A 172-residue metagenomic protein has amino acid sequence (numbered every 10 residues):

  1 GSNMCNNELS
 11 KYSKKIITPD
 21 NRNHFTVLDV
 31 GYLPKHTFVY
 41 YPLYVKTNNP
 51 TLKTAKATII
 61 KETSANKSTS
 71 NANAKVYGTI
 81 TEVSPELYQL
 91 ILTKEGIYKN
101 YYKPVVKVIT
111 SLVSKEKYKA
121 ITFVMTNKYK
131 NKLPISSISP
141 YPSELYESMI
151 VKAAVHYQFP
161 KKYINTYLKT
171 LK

Functional and structural regions predicted by a protein language model:
S2-K172: A glycine-rich, hydrophobic/aromatic-adjacent loop/helix-cap motif
